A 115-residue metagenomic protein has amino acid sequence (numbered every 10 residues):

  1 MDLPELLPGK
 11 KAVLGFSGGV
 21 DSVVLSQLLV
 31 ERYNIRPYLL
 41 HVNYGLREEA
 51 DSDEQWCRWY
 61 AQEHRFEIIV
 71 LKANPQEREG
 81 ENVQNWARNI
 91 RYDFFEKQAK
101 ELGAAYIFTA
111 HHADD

Functional and structural regions predicted by a protein language model:
M1-D115: Core alpha/beta nucleotide-donor-binding catalytic domains of modification enzymes
